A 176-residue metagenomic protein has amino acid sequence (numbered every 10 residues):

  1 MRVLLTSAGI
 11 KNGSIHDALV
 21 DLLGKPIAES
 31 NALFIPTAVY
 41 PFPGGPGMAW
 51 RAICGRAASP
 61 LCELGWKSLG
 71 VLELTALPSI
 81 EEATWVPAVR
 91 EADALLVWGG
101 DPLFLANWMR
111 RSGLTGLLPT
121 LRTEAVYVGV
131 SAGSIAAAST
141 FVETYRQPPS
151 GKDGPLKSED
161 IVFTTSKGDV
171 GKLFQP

Functional and structural regions predicted by a protein language model:
M1-L103: Extended, subdomain-level signal for the structured scaffold at the beginning of enzyme domains
W98, A106-P176: Class I SAM-dependent methyltransferase SAM-binding "motif I" and its flanking Rossmann-like core
